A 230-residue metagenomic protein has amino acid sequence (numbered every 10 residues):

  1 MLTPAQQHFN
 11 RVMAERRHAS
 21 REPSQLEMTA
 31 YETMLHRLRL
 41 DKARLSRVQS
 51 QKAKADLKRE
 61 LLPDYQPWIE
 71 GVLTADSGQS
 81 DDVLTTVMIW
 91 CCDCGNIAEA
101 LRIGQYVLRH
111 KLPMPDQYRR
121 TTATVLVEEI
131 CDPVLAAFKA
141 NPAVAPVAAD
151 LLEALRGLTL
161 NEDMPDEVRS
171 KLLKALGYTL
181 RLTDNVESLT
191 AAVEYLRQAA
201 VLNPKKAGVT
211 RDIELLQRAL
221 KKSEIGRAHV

Functional and structural regions predicted by a protein language model:
M1-D81, E99, Q105-D163, V193-R197 (+1 more regions): N-terminal alpha-helical interaction modules that lie
K52, E60, C94-I97, D184-E187 (+1 more regions): Short helix-adjacent coil turns
G78, T121, D166-K171, E187: Residue signature of alpha-solenoid helical repeat architecture, marking inter-repeat boundaries and helix-start
S80-R102: Hydrophobic/aromatic-rich structural module bridging two neighboring secondary-structure elements via a short loop
T85-T86, E129-D132, K171, A175-L182 (+1 more regions): "A position-specific structural signal for the A-helix of alpha-solenoid helical repeats
I89, K171-R181, A192-Q198, L202-K206: Basic (Lys/Arg-enriched) interaction patch that binds polyanionic ligands
C92-G95, C131-F138, G177, L182-V186 (+1 more regions): Short coil/turn linking the two alpha-helices of tandem helical-hairpin repeats
V186, T190-H229: Extended, charged low-complexity segments that frequently continue into or abut oligomerization scaffolds
